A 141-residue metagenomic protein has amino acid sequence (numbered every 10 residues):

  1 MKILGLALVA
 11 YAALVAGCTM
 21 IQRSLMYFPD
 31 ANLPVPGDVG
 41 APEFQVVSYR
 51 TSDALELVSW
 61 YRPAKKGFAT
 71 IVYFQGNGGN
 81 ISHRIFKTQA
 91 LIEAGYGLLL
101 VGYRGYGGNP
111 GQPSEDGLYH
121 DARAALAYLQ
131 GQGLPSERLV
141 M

Functional and structural regions predicted by a protein language model:
M1-I3, E43, A64-F68: Generic structural signal for short, solvent-exposed loop/turn connectors between secondary structure elements
K2, L6-A7, L14, D30 (+3 more regions): Generic alpha-helix detector with strongest preference for long hydrophobic helices that associate with membranes
I3-L4, Y11-R50: An N-terminal hydrophobic leader/cap segment in hydrolases
A7-V9, L129: Low-complexity, intrinsically disordered/propeptide-like segments
P34, E137-R138: Secondary-structure boundary/capping signal
S52-Y128, Q132, E137: Membrane-embedded segments
